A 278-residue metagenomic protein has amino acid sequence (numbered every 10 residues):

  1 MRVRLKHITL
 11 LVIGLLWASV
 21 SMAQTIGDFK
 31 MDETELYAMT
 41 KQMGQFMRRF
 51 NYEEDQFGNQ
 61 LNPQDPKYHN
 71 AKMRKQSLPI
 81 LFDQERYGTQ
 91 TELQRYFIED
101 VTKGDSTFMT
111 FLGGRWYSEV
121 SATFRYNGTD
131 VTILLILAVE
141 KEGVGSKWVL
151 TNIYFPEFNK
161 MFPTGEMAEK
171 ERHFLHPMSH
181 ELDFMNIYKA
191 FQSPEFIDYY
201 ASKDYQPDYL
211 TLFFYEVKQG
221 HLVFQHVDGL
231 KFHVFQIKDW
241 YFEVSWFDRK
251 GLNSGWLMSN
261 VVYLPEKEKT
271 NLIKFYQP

Functional and structural regions predicted by a protein language model:
M1-Y37: Bacterial Sec-dependent N-terminal signal peptides
R2-K6, I153, L212-Y215, L222: Hydrophobic transmembrane signal anchors and adjacent membrane-proximal interface regions, especially in viral
T25-L93, A168, H173-K218: Core segments of small alpha/beta cavity-forming domains
K30-Y52, G113-T164: Long, acidic/polar, low-complexity amphipathic helices and coiled-coil-like
Q60-G145: Short N-terminal edge-element motif at the start of the domain
M109-F111, V223-Q225, F247: Short, exposed beta-strand/loop patches in secreted or surface proteins that constitute
D130-K189, P194-E195, D228-P278: Short beta-strand edge/turn micro-motifs at domain boundaries
T211-Q236: Long terminal regulatory regions of eukaryotic proteins
